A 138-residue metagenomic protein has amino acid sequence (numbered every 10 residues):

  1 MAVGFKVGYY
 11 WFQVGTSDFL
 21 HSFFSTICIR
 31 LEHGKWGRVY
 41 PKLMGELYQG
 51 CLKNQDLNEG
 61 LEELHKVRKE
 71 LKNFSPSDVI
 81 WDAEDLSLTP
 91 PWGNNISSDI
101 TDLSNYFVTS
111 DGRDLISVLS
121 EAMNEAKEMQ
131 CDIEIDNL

Functional and structural regions predicted by a protein language model:
M1-E121, E125-L138: Acidic (Asp/Glu-rich) sequence patches and key acidic residues that form negatively charged surfaces used
